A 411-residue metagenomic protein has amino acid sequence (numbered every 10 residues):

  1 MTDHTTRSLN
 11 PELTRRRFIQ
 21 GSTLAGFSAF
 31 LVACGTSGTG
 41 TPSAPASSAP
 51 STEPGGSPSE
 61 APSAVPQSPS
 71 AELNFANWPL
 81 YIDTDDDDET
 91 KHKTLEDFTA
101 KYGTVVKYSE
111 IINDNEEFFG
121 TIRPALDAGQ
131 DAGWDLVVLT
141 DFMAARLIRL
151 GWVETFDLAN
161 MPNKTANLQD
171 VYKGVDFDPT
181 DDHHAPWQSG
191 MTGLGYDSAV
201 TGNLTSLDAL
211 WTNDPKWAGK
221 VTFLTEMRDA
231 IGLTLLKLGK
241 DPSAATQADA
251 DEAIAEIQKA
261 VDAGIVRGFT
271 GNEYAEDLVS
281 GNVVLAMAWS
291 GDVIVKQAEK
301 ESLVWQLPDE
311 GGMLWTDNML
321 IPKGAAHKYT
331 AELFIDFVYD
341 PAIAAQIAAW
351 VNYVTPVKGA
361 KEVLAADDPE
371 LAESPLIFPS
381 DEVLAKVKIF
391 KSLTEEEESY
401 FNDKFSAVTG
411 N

Functional and structural regions predicted by a protein language model:
M1-L13, L24-A33: N-terminal secretory signal peptides
C34-A46: Bacterial lipoprotein signal-peptidase II cleavage site
A64, Q130-L139, E154-L158, P162-L194 (+1 more regions): A structural signal for short loop-to-beta-strand junctions that line the ligand-binding cleft of periplasmic/secreted
A64-D141: Early extracytoplasmic/lumenal segment of secretory-pathway proteins
M143, T222-E226, A230, T234 (+1 more regions): Ligand-binding pocket segment of bilobal, Venus flytrap-like solute-binding proteins
E276, D381-N411: Conserved C-terminal helix/tail region of periplasmic/extracytoplasmic solute-binding proteins
A288, Q297-W350, G410-N411: Extracytoplasmic/periplasmic substrate-recognition and gating elements
P322-A385: Mature extracytoplasmic/periplasmic domains
